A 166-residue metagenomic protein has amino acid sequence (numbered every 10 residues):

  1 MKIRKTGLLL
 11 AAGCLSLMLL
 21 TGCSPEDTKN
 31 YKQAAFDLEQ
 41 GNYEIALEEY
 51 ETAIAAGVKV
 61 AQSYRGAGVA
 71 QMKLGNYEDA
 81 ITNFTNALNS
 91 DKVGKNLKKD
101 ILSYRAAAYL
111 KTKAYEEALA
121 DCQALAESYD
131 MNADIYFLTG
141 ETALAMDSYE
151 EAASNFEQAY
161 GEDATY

Functional and structural regions predicted by a protein language model:
D27-T28, A61-Q62, K95-K99, A133-D134: Helix-start (N-cap) detector for alpha-helical repeat units in TPR-like alpha-solenoids, especially tetratricopeptide
T28-A56: Alpha-helical segment of the N-proximal tetratricopeptide repeat
E39-Q40, K73-L74, A107, K111-T112 (+1 more regions): Register position in tetratricopeptide repeats
G66, D100-Y104, L138: Canonical tetratricopeptide repeat
